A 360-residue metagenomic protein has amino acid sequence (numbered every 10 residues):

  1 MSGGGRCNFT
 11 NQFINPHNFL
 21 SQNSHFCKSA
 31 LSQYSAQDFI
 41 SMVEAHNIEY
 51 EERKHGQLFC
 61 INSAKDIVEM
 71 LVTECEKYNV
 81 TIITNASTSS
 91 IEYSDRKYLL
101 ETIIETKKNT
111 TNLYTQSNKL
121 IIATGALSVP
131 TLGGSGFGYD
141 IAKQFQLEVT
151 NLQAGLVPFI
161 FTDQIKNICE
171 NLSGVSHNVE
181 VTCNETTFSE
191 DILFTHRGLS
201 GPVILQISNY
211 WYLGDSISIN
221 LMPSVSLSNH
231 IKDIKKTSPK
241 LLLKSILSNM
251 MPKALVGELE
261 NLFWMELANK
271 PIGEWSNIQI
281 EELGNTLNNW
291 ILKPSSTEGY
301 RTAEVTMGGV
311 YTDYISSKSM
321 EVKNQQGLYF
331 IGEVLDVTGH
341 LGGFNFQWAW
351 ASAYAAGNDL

Functional and structural regions predicted by a protein language model:
G3-K54: Glycine-rich active-site loop/strand segments that organize a redox cofactor
T10-P16, E49, E148-N151, V157-I278: An anion/pyrophosphate-binding glycine-rich loop and adjacent beta-alpha core in soluble alpha-beta enzymes
Q33-K119, V256: Feature captures the FAD/FMN-dependent oxidoreductase FAD-binding
E52, I82-T84, I122, V149-L152 (+2 more regions): General beta-strand structural signal in soluble alpha/beta enzymes
I83-T84, E258-T338: A glycine-rich dinucleotide-binding beta-alpha-beta segment and adjacent secondary-structure elements that constitute
T88, Y114-G134, A142-K143, I192-R197 (+2 more regions): Short hydrophobic core segments
A126-F145, D336-L360: A conserved FAD-binding loop/helix module that cradles the flavin
V129, P158-F159, T195, L199-P202 (+2 more regions): Glycine-rich phosphate/pyrophosphate-binding beta-alpha loops
